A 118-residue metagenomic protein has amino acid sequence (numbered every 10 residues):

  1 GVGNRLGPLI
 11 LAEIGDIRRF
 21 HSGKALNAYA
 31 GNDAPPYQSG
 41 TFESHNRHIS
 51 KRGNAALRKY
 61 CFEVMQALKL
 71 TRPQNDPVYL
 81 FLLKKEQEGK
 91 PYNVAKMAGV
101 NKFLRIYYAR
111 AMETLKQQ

Functional and structural regions predicted by a protein language model:
N4-E88, Y92: Phosphate-backbone recognition surface of nucleic-acid-processing proteins
E86-Q118: Basic, amphipathic alpha-helical segments enriched in Lys/Arg and hydrophobic/aromatic residues
